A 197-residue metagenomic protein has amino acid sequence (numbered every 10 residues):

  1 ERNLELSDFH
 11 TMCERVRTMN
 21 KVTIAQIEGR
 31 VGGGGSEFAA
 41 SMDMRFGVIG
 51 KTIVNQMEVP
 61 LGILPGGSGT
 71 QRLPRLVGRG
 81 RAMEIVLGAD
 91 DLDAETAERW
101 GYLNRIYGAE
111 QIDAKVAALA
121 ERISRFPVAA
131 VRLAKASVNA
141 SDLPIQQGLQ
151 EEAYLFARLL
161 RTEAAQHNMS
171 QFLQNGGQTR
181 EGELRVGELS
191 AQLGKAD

Functional and structural regions predicted by a protein language model:
E1-E28, E188-D197: An acidic, glycine-rich surface segment that forms the CoA-thioester-binding/catalytic face of crotonase-fold enzymes
R2-L6, Q56-E58, L76-R79, V138 (+1 more regions): Short C-terminal domain-edge/linker segments immediately following a structured domain
N3-S7, I49, L64, Q147: Residues at secondary-structure transition points
E5-D8, F38, I112, E152: Hydrophobic alpha-helical membrane-association signature
D8, M12, G69-R72, R81 (+3 more regions): Hydrophobic alpha-helical segments typical of transmembrane helices and their membrane-interface/capping positions
E14-A129: Crotonase-fold acyl-CoA enzyme core
A89-A94, A114, E121, R125-D197: C-terminal alpha-helix plus adjacent terminal tail
